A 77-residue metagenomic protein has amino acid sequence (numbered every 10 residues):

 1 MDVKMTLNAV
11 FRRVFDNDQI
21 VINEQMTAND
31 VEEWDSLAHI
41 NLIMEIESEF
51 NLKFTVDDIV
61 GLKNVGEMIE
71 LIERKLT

Functional and structural regions predicted by a protein language model:
D2-W34, A38-T77: Phosphopantetheine-dependent thiolation modules in NRPS/PKS and related acyl-activating systems
